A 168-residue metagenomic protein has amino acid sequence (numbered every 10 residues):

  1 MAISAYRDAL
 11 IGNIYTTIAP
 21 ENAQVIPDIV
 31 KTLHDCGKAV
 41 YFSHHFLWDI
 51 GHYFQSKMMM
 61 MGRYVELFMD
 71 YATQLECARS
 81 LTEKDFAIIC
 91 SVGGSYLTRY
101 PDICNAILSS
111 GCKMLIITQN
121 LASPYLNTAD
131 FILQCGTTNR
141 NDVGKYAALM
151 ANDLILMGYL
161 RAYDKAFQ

Functional and structural regions predicted by a protein language model:
M1-V25: HTH-adjacent hinge/linker in prokaryotic transcriptional regulators
I3, R7, I26-I29, G51 (+1 more regions): Hydrophobic packing residues in well-ordered alpha-helices of helical domains and bundles
N13, T17, T32, G158: Residues that form generic nucleotide/phosphate-binding pockets
Q24-C36: Glycine-rich phosphate/diphosphate-binding loops that line cofactor/substrate pockets in enzymes
V25, K165-Q168: Active-site phosphate/pyrophosphate-binding segments
H34-K165: Glycine-rich phosphate-binding loops that contact phosphosugars or nucleotide phosphates
